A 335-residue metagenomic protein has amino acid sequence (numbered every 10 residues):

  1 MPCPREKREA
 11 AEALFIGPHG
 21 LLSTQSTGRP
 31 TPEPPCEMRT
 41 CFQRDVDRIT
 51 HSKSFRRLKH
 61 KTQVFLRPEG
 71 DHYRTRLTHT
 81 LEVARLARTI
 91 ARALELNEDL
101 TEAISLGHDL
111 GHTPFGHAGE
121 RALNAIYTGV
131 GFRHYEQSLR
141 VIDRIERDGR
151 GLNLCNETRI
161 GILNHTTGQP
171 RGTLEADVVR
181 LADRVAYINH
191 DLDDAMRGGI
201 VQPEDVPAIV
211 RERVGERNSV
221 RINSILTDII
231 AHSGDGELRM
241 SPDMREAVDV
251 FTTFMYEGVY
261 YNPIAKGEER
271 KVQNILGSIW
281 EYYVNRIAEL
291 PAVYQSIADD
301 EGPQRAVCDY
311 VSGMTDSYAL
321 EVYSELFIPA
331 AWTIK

Functional and structural regions predicted by a protein language model:
M1-T80, A84-I90, N97-E98, G131-K335: Histidine-centered, transition-metal-coordinating active-site segments
L100-I126, Y135: Aspartate-rich (DDxxD/NDxxD/DxxxD) Mg2+/diphosphate-binding motifs and their adjoining helix-loop segments
